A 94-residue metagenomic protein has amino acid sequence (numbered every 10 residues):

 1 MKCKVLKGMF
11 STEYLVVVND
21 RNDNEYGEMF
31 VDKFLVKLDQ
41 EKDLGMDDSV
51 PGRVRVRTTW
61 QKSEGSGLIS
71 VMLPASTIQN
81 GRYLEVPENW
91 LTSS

Functional and structural regions predicted by a protein language model:
M1-S94: Single-stranded RNA-binding regions, centering on S1/OB-family and related RNA-binding modules
